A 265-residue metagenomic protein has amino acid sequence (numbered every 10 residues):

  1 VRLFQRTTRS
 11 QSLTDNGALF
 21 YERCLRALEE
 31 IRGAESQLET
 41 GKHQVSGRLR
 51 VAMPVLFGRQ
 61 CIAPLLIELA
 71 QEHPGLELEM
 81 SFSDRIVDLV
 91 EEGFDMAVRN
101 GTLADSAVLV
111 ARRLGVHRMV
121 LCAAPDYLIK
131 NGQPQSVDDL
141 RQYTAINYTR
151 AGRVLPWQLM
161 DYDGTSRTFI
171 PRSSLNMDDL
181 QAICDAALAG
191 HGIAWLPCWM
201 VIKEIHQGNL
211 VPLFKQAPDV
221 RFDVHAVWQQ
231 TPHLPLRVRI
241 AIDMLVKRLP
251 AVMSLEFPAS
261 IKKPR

Functional and structural regions predicted by a protein language model:
V1-L13: A short LG(V/I)-centered, amphipathic sequence patch enriched for acidic residue(s) preceding the LG motif
S12-T40: Alpha-helical "hinge/linker" immediately C-terminal to small N-terminal DNA-binding modules
E22, G75, W199-K203, Q207 (+1 more regions): C-terminal effector-binding regulatory domain of bacterial HTH transcription factors
G47-V108, P258-R265: Central regulatory/effector-binding core of bacterial HTH transcription factors
E77-F82, N147, T168-D179, A217: Short beta-strand-to-loop elements that line the ligand-binding cleft of bilobed periplasmic-binding protein-like
A107-M119, A123-I146: Flexible hinge/capping segments at coil-to-helix
T144-D163: Secondary-structure junction motif
C184-N209: A ligand-binding cleft/hinge motif common to bilobed small-molecule-binding domains
